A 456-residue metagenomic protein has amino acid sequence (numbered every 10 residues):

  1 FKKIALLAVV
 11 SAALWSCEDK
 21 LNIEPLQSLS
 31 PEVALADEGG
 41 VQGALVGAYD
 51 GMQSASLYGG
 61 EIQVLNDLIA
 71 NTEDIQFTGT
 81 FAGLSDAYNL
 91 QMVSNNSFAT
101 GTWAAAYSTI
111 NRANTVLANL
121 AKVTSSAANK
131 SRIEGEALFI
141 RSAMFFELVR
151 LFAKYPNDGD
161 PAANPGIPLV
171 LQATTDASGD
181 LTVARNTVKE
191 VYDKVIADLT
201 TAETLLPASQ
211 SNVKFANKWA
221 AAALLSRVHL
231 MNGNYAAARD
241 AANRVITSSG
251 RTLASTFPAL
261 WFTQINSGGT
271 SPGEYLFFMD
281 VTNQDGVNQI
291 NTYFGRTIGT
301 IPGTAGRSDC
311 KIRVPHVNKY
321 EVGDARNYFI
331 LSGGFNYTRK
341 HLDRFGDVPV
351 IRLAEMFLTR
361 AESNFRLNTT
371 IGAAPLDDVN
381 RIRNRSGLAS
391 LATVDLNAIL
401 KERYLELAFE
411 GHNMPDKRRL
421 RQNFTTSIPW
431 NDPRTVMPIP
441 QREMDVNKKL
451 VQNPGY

Functional and structural regions predicted by a protein language model:
F1-W15: Sec-dependent bacterial lipoprotein signal peptides
C17-D67, Q264, V446-Y456: Acidic, glycine-rich segments characteristic of secretory precursors and extracytoplasmic regions
E38, G43, Y58, E73-I75 (+9 more regions): Hydrophobic-face positions in mid-chain alpha helices that act as interaction patches
L45, I110-A113, Y192, L199 (+3 more regions): Inward-facing hydrophobic residues that define packing positions of alpha-helical scaffold repeats
F77-T102, T174-V183, T187, T426-T435: Short, solvent-exposed loop/beta-turn-alpha elements that line the ligand-binding surface or hinge of extracytoplasmic
A82-F152, N186, T201-S209, D343-V348 (+3 more regions): Conserved, well-structured interaction surfaces
L151-K189, D193, A197: Short coil/linker segments at helix-helix boundaries
Y192, Y235, T370-G372: TPR-repeat structural position
